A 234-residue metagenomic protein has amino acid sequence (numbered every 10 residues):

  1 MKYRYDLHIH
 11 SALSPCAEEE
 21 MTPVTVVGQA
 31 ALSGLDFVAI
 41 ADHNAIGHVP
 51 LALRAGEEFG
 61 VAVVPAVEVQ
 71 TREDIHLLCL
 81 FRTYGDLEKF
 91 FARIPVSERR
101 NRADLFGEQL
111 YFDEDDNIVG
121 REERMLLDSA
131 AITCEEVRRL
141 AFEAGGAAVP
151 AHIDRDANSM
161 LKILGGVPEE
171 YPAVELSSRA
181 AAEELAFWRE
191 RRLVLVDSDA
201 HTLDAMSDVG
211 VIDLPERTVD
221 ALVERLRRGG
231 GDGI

Functional and structural regions predicted by a protein language model:
M1-L7, S11, P15-Q29, S33-L35 (+3 more regions): Charged catalytic cores and adjacent phosphate/nucleic-acid-binding surfaces used for phosphate/nucleic-acid chemistry
F81-E122: Active-site gating loops and adjacent loop-to-helix segments of metal-dependent hydrolytic enzymes
Q109-A144: Alpha-helix-centered segments that form part of catalytic cores
